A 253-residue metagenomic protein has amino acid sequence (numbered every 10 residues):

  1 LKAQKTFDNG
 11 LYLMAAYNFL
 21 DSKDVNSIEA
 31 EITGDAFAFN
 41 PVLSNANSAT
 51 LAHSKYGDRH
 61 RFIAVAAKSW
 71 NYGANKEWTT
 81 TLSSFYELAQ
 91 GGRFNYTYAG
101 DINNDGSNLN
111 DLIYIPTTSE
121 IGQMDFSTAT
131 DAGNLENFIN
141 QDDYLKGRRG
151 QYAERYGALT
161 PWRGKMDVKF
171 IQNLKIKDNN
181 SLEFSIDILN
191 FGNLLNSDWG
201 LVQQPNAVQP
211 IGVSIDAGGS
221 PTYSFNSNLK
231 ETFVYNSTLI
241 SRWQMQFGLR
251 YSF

Functional and structural regions predicted by a protein language model:
L1-N75, T81-Q90: Gram-negative outer-membrane beta-barrel transporters
Q4, A67-S69, I171-N173, R250-S252: Transmembrane beta-barrel domains of outer membrane proteins
S22-V25, A89-T97, F191-D198: Secretory-pathway/luminal and periplasmic proteins that interact with or process carbohydrate-rich
E29-N40, T97-D105, W199-Q209: Flexible, surface-exposed loop regions and adjacent strand-edge segments of Gram-negative outer-membrane beta-barrel
H53-D58, A158-T160, S237-L239: Replace "Gram-negative outer membrane beta-barrel proteins" with "bacterial and organellar outer membrane beta-barrel
D58-F62, W162-M166, S241-M245: Residues that define the transmembrane beta-barrel architecture of outer-membrane proteins
T81-K177, E183, Q209-F233: Extracytoplasmic gating/loop element in the C-terminal half of outer-membrane beta-barrel translocons and assembly
N196-F253: C-terminal beta-signal and terminal closure region of outer-membrane beta-barrel proteins
